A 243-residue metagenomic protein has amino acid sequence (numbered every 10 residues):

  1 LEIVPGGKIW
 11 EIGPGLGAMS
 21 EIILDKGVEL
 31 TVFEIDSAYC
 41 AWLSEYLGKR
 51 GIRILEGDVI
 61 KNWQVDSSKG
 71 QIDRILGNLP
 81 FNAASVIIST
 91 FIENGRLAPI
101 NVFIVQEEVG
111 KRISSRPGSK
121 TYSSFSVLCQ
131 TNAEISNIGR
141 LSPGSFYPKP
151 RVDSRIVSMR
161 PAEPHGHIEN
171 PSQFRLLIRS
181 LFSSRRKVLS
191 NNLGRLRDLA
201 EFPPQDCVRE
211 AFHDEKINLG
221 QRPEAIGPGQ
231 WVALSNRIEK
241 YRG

Functional and structural regions predicted by a protein language model:
L1-L176, S180, E224, A233-L234 (+1 more regions): Catalytic cores of RNA-modifying enzymes
R155, M159-P161, G166-E210, E215-N218 (+1 more regions): An accessory alpha-helical subdomain
